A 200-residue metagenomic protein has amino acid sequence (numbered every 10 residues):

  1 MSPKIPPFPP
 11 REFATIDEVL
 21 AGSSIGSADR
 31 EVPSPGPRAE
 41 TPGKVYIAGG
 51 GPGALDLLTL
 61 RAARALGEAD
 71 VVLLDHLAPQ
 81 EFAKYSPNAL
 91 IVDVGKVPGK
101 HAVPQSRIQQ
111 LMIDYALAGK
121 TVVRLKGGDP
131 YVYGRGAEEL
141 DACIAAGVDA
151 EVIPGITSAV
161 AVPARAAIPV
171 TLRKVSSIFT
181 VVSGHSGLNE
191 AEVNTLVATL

Functional and structural regions predicted by a protein language model:
S2-G26, P37-V45, L117, A150-E151 (+1 more regions): Beta-strand/loop-alpha-helix module characteristic of Rossmann-like adenine-cofactor folds
V19-A39, K44-Y46, Q80-T121: P-loop/Walker A phosphate-binding loop and immediately adjacent motor/lid segment at beta-alpha junctions
P37-V97, N194-T199: Glycine-rich, flexible N-terminal cofactor/catalytic loop recognition
I47-G49, R124-K126, V182-S183: Short beta-strand segments
P52, L77-P79, G95-A102, I156-S158 (+2 more regions): Short, acidic/turn-prone active-site loops that include or flank metal/cofactor- and phosphate-binding residues
L73-D75, V123-G127, Y133, A150-G155 (+2 more regions): General beta-strand structural signal in soluble alpha/beta enzymes
Y85-A89, A146, S177: Short, structured coil segments at secondary-structure junctions
Y131-A150, A164-A167: Short Gly/Thr/Asp-enriched flexible loops that form oxyanion-binding sites at enzyme active sites
